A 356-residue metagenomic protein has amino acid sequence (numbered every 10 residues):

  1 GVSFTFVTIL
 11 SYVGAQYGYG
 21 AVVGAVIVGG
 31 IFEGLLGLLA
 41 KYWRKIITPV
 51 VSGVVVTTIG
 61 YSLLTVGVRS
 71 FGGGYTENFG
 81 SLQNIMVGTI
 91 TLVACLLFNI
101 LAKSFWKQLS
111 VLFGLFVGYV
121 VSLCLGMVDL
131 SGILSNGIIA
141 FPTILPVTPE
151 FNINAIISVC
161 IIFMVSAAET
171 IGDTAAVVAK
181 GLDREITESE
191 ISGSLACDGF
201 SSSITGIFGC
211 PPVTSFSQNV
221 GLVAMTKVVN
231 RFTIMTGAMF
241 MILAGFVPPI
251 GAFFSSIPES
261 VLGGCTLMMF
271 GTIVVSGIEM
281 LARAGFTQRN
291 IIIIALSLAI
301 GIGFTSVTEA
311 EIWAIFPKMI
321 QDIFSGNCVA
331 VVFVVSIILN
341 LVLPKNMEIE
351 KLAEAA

Functional and structural regions predicted by a protein language model:
G1-M86, S256, S260, G264 (+2 more regions): Early transmembrane hairpin of solute transport permeases
V7-A15, T236-A356: Transmembrane alpha-helical segments and their short flanking loops that form helix-hairpins/helix-helix interfaces
S11-A15, N99, N219-I234, F240-A244: Interfacial segments of multi-pass membrane proteins
Y19, I85-M86, V147-A155, E185-S194 (+3 more regions): Membrane-interfacial loop-to-helix junctions in multi-pass transporters
G24-L36, S52-G60, M86-A94, F98 (+13 more regions): Hydrophobic faces of alpha-helical transmembrane segments in multi-pass integral membrane proteins
F32-K45, C95-S104, I171-K180, S217-M225 (+1 more regions): C-terminal ends of transmembrane helices
F79-Q83, V93-F141, T148-A168, G172 (+2 more regions): Flexible hinge motifs at transmembrane-helix junctions and intramembrane kinks/re-entrant loops in multi-pass membrane
C160-R231, A355: Membrane-embedded helical hairpins/re-entrant loop segments and their flanking transmembrane helices within multi-pass
